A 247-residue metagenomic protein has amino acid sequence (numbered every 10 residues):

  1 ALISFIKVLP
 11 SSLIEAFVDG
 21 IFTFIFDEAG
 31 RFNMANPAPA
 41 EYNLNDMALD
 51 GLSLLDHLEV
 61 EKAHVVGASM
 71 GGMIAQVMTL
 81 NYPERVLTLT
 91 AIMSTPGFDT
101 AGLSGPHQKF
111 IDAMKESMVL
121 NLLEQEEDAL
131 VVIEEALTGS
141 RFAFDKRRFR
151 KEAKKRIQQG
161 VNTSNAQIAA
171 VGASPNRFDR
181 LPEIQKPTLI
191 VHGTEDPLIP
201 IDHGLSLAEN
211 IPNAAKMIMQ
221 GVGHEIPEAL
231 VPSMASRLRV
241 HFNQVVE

Functional and structural regions predicted by a protein language model:
A1-A35: Conserved HGGG/HGGXW glycine-rich cap/lid loop of the alpha/beta-hydrolase fold
N36-M47: Catalytic nucleophile-loop/oxyanion-hole region of alpha/beta-hydrolase and closely related hydrolase-like folds
N45-A63: Conserved acidic catalytic loop of the alpha/beta-hydrolase fold
E61-G102: Conserved hydrolase catalytic core segment
Q108-D179, K186: Alpha/beta-hydrolase
I184, I190-H192, D196: Short beta-strand/loop motif that positions the catalytic acidic residue of the alpha/beta-hydrolase fold
P197-H203: Conserved alpha/beta-hydrolase "acid-adjacent" motif
A214-E247: Catalytic active-site module of serine/aspartate enzymes centered on a nucleophile-bearing elbow/loop
